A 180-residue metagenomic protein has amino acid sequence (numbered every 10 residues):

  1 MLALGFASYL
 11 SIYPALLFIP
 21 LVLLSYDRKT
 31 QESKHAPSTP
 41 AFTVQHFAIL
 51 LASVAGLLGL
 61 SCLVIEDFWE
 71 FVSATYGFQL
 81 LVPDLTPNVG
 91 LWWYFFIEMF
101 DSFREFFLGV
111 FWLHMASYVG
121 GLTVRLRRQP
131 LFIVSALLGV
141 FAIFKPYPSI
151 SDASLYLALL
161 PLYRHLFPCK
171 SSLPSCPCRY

Functional and structural regions predicted by a protein language model:
M1-L21, L137-F144: Membrane-interface alpha helices of multi-pass inner-membrane proteins
F6, G109, S172-L173: Short amphipathic alpha-helical segments embedded in low-complexity Lys/Glu-rich regions
F6, L16-D27, L157-L162: Hydrophobic transmembrane alpha-helices of multi-pass, membrane-embedded glycosylation machinery
L17, T30-S33, K170: Short, flexible/disordered secondary-structure transition segments
V22-V140, S149: Primarily membrane-embedded glycan-assembly and transfer machineries that use lipid-linked glycans
P130-I133, S149-S154, K170-S175: Short, aromatic-rich membrane-interface segments at the entry and exit of alpha-helical transmembrane domains
F144, P161-Y180: C-terminal multi-pass transmembrane helix bundles with aromatic-rich, positive-inside signatures
S149-H165: Hydrophobic/aromatic-rich transmembrane helices and adjacent perimembrane loops
